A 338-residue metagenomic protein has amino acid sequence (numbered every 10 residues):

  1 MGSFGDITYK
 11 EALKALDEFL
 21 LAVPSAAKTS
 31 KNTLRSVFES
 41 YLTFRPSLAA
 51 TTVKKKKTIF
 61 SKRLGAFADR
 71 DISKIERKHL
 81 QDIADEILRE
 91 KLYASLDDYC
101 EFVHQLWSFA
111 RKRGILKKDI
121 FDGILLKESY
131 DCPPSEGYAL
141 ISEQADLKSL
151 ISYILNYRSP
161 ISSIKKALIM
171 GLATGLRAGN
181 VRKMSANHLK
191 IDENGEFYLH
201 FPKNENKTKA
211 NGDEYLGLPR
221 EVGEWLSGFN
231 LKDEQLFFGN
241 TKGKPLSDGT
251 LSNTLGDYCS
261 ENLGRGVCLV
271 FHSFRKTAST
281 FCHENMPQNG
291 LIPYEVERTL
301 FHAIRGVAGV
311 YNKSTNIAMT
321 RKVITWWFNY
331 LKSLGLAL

Functional and structural regions predicted by a protein language model:
M1-P24: Short, surface-exposed polybasic/aromatic micro-patch for ligand or macromolecular engagement
S3-I7, T33-K62: Short, aromatic/basic-rich helix-turn unit that serves as a nucleic-acid recognition element
R89-F102, K112-A178, R275: Basic, Lys/Arg- and aromatic-enriched nucleic-acid-binding interface segment
S108-I120, G171-G195, P293-Y294: Short, charged phosphate-coordinating catalytic segments
K112, I169, A173-N180, S273-H302: C-terminal catalytic core of tyrosine-transesterase DNA break-rejoin enzymes
L125, K183-S227: Conserved tyrosine-mediated DNA breakage-rejoining catalytic core shared by Y-recombinases
D146-K148, G217-G266: Active-site/catalytic core of tyrosine-dependent DNA strand-transfer enzymes
K203-K207, L300-L336: Catalytic-site neighborhood detector that most strongly recognizes the C-terminal catalytic loop/helix of tyrosine
